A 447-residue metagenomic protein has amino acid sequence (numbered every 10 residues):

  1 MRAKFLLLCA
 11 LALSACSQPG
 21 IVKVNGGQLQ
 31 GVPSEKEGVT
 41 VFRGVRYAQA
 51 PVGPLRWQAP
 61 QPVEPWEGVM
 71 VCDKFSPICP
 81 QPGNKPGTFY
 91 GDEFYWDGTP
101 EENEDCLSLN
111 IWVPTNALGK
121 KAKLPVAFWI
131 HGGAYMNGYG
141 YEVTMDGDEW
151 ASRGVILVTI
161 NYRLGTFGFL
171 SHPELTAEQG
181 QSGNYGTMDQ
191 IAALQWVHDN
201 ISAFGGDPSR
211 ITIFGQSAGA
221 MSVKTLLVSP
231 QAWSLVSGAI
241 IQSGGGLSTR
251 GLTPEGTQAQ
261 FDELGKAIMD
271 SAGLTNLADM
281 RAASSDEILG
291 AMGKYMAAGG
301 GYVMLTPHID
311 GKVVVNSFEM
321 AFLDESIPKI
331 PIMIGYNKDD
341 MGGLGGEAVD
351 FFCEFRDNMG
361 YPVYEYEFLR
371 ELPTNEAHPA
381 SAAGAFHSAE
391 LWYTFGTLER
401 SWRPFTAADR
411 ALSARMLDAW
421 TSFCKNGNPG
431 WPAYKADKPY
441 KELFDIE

Functional and structural regions predicted by a protein language model:
R2-L8: Sec-dependent signal peptide recognition, specifically the positively charged N-region followed immediately by
C16-N184, F405-M416, C424-G430: Non-catalytic accessory segments of hydrolases
I78, D350, E354-E447: Mobile gating loops/cap/lid regions near enzyme active sites that modulate substrate access
C106, G180-S202, A259-E263: Alpha/beta-hydrolase active-site loop
N161, F214, S229, I240-S243 (+2 more regions): Alpha/beta-hydrolase-fold catalytic nucleophile elbow
Q195, D199, T225, W233 (+2 more regions): Substrate-access "cap/lid" subdomains that shape and gate the entrance to catalytic or ligand-binding pockets
F204-Q216: Alpha/beta-hydrolase fold nucleophile elbow
G215-T225: Glycine-rich nucleophile elbow surrounding the catalytic serine of serine-hydrolase chemistry
